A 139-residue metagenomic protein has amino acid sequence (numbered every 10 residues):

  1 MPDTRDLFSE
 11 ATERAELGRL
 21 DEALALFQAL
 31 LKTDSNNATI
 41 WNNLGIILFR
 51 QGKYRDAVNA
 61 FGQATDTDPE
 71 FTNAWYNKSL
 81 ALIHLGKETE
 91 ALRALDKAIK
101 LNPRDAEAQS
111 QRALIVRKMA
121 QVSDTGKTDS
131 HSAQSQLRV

Functional and structural regions predicted by a protein language model:
D3-R5, E10, E16-A29, R50-Q63 (+2 more regions): Structural signature of tandem alpha-helical TPR/SEL1-like repeats, specifically the intra-repeat loop/turn
A29-I47: Short, charge-rich amphipathic alpha-helical segments embedded in non-transmembrane helical bundles/solenoids
D68-H84: Mid-chain, well-packed structural core segment of small domains
